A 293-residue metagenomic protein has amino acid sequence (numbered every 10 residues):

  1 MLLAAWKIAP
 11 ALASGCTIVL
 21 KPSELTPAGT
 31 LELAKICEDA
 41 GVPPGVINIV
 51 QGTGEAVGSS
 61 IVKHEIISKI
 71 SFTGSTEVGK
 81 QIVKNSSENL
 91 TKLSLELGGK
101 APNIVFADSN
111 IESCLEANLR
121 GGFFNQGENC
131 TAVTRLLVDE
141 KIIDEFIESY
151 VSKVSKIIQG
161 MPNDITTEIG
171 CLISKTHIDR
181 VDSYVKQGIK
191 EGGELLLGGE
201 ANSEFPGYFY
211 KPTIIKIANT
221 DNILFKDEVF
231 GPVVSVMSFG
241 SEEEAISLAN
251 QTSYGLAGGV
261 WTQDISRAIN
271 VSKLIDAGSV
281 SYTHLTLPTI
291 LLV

Functional and structural regions predicted by a protein language model:
M1-S113, F239: Rossmann-like NAD(P) dinucleotide-binding subdomain of oxidoreductase/dehydrogenase enzymes
W6-I8, Y184, R267: Conserved sugar-transfer catalytic core signal across GT-A, GT-B, and GT-C glycosyltransferases
P10, S60-I61, A117, Q187 (+1 more regions): Well-formed, non-transmembrane alpha-helical positions, independent of function
T17, K92, E194, G255-A257: Residue-level detector of anion-binding/catalytic polar loops
P44, L97-G99, N129-T131, I165-T167 (+2 more regions): Short glycine-enriched loop/turn motifs at secondary-structure junctions
I67, I104, I158, K190 (+2 more regions): Conserved C-terminal structural/oligomerization subdomain of aldehyde/semialdehyde dehydrogenase
K69, E77-N219, Y282: ALDH superfamily catalytic-core signature
H284-V293: Single conserved hydrophobic/aromatic residue that forms the stacking wall/gate of nucleotide- or nucleobase-binding
